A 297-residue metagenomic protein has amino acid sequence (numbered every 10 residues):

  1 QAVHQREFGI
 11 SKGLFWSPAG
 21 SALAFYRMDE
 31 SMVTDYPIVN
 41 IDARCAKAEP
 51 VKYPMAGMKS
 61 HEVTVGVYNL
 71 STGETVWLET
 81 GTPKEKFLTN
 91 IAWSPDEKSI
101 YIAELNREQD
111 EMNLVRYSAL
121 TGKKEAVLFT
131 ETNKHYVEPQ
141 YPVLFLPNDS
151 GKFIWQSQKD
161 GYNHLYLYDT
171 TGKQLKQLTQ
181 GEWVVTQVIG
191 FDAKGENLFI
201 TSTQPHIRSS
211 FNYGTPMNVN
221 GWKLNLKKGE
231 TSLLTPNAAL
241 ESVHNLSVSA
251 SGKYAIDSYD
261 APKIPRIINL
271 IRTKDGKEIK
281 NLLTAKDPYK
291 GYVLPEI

Functional and structural regions predicted by a protein language model:
A2-P18, N90-A92, P139-G151: Signature of short aromatic-glycine-proline-rich micro-motifs recurring in repeat-based ectodomains
F8-P37, E49-G73: Extended catalytic-interface subdomain
K12-F15, A24-E30, M55-K59, P95 (+10 more regions): Beta-strand C-termini and the immediately following turn/loop, strongest in propeller blades
P18-A19, P95-D96, P147-D149, D192-G195 (+1 more regions): Residue-level detector of Asp-centered blade-edge/turn motifs that repeat once per structural unit in beta-propeller
A22-M28, V33-P37, E62-T64, L78 (+8 more regions): Non-catalytic accessory segments flanking enzyme active sites
V39-Y53, M58-E62, R107-K123: Carboxylate/His-rich catalytic cores and anion/metal-binding grooves
N69-G73, A119-T121, D169-K173, N225-G229 (+1 more regions): Short loop/turn segments that connect beta-strands within beta-propeller blades
A126, H164-Q180: Polyanionic (Asp/Glu-rich) segments that form extended negatively charged tracts
